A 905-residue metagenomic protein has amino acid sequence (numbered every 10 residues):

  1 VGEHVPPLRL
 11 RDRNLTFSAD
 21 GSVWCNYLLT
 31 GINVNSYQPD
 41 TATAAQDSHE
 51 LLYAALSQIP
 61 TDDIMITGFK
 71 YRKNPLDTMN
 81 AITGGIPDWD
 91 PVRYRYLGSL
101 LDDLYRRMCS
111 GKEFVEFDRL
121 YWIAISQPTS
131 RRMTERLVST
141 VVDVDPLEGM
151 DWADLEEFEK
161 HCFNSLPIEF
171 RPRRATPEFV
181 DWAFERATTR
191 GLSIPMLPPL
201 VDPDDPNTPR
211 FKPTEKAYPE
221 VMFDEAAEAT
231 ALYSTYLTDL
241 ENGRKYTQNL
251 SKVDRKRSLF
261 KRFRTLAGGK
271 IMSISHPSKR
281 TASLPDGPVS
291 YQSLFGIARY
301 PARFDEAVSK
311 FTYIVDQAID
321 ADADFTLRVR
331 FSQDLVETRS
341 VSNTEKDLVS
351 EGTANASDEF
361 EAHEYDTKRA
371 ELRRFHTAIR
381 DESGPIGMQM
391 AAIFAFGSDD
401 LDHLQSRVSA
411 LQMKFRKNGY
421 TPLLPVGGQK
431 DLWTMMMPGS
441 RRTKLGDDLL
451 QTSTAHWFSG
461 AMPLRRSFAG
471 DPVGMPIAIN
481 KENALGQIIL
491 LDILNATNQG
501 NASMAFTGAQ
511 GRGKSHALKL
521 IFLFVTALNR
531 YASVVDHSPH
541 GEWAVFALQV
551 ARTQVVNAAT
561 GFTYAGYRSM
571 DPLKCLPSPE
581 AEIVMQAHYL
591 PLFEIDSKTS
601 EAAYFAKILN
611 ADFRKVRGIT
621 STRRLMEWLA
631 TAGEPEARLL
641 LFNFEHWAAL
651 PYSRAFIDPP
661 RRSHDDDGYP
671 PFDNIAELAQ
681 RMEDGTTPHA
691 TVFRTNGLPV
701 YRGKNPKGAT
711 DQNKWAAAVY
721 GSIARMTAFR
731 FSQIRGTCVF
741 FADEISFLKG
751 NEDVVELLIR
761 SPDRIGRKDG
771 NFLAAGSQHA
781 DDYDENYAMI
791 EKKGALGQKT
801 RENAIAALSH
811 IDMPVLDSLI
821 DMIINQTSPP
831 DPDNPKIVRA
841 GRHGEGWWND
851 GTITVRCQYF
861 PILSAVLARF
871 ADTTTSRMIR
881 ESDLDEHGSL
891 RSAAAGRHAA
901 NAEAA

Functional and structural regions predicted by a protein language model:
V1-L445: Extended, folded cores of ATP/NTP-driven motor/assembly subunits in large transport and secretion machines
G2-D20, L259-G268, I274-S278, G287 (+2 more regions): The Walker A/P-loop phosphate-binding site
N33, G68-G98, C109-K112, H516-K615: Switch/coupling segment of Walker-type NTPase motor domains
T43-Q58, W433-I488, H537, M570-R764 (+6 more regions): P-loop NTPase motor domains
T67, P172-W182, F325-R330, G419-D431 (+5 more regions): A generic structural motif
S110-G111, P577-R623, D782-A905: P-loop NTPase motor core of the ASCE superfamily
P198-T214, E220-V221, A231, L240-R244 (+7 more regions): Phosphate-binding P-loop/Walker A region and its immediate neighborhood
G352-T353, Q487, I493-R512, A517-F522 (+6 more regions): Conserved P-loop NTPase motor cores
